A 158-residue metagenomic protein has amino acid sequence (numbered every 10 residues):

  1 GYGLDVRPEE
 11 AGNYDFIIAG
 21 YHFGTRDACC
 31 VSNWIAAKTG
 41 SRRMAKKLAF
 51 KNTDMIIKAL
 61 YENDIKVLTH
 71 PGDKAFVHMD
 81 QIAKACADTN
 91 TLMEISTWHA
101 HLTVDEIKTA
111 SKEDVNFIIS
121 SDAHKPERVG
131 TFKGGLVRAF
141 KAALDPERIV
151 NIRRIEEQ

Functional and structural regions predicted by a protein language model:
G1-G3, D73-H78, S96-T103, P126-V129: Acidic-and-aromatic substrate-binding clefts and catalytic sites of carbohydrate-active enzymes
G1-T89, F140, L144, R148: Extended substrate/RNA-proximal surfaces in nucleic-acid metabolism proteins
I17, M93, D122: Conserved, mostly hydrophobic/aromatic
Y21-H22, P71, W98-H99, S121-A123: Active-site metal-binding loops of divalent metal-dependent hydrolases
A28-C29, F76-I82, L102-A110, V129-F132: Active-site-adjacent beta->alpha loops and helix N-cap segments on the catalytic face of soluble alpha/beta enzymes
V115-G130: Short acidic/histidine-rich active-site segments
F132-Q158: Mid-to-C-terminal alpha-helical segments outside catalytic/metal-binding sites
